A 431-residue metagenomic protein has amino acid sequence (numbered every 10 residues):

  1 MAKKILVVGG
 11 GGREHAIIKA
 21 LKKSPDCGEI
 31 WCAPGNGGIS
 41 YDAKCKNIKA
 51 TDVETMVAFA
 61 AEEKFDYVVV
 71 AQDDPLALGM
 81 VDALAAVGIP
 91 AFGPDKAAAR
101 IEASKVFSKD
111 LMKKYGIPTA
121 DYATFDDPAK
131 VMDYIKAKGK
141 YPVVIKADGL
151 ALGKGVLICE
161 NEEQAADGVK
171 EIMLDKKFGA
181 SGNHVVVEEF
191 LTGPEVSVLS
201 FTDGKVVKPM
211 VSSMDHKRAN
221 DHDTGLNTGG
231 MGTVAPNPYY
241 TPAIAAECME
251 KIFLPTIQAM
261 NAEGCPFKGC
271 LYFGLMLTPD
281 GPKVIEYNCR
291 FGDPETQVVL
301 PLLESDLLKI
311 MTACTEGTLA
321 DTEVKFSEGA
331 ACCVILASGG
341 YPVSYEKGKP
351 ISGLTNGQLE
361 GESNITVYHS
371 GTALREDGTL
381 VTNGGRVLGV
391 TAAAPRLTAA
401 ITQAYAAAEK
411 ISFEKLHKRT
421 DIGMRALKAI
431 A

Functional and structural regions predicted by a protein language model:
M1-K96: ATP-binding N-terminal substructure of ATP-dependent carboxylate-amine bond-forming enzymes
L6-V7, E102-H184, M214, P238-L254: Active-site nucleotide/adenylate-binding loops and adjacent lid/helix of ATP-dependent enzymes
K23, G38-S40, E62, F92 (+13 more regions): Solvent-exposed alpha-helices and their adjacent loops that cap or buttress functional pockets in soluble metabolic
S40-A43, V57, R100-V106, N220-D221: Short, charged, surface-exposed secondary-structure boundary motifs
V156-T296: Internal nucleotide-binding/catalytic subdomain
M249-L271, N288-E362, R375: Active-site "cap" helix and flanking loop/linker of ATP-utilizing ligase/carboxylase catalytic domains
T372-D377, V381-A431: Generic C-terminus detector
